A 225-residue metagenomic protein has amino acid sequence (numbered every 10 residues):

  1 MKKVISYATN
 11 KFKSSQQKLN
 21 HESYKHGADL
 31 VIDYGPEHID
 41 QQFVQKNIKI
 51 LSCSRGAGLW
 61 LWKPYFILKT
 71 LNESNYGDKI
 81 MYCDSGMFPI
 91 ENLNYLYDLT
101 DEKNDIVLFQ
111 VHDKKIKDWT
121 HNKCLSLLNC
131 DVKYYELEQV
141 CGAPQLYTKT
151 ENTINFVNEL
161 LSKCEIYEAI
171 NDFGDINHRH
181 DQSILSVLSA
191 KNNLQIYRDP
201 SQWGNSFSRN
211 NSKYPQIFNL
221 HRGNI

Functional and structural regions predicted by a protein language model:
M1-I225: Glycosyltransferase catalytic domains, chiefly GT-A lineage
